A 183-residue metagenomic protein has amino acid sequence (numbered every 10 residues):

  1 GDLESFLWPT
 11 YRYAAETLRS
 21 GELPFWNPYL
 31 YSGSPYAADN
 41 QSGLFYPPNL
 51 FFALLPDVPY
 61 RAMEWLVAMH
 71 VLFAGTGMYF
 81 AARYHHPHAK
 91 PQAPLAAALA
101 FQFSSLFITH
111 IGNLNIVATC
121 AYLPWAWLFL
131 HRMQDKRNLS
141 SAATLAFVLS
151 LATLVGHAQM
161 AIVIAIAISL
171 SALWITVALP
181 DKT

Functional and structural regions predicted by a protein language model:
G1-M78, L99-C120: Membrane-interface coil-to-helix junctions
D39-Q41, I175-A178: Surface-exposed beta-strand edges and their flanking turn/coil or helix-capping segments
A53, F73-H85, K90-V177: Membrane-embedded helix bundles of polyisoprenyl
D181-T183: Membrane-interfacial entry segments at the cytosolic side of transmembrane helices
